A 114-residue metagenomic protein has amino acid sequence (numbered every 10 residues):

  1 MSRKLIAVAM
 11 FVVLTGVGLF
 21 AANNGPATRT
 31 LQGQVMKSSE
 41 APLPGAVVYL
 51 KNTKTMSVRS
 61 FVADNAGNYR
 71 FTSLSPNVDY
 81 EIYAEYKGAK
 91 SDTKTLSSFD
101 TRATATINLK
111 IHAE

Functional and structural regions predicted by a protein language model:
A22-N24, S98-E114: Extracellular beta-sheet/turn segments enriched in Thr/Pro/Gly and aliphatic residues
Q32-L43: Structural motif
A41, A46-L50, I82, L96-S97: Hydrophobic beta-strand segments
K54-N68: Short, acidic Ser/Thr/Gly-rich low-complexity loop/linker segments typical of extracellular and cell-surface proteins
Y69, D92, A105-I107: Short strand-edge motifs at loop-to-beta-strand transitions and within beta-strands of extracellular beta-rich domains
F71-V78: Short Pro-Gly-centered beta-turn/loop motif in secreted/extracellular proteins
V78-G88: A short, solvent-exposed beta-strand micro-motif common in secreted/extracellular proteins
